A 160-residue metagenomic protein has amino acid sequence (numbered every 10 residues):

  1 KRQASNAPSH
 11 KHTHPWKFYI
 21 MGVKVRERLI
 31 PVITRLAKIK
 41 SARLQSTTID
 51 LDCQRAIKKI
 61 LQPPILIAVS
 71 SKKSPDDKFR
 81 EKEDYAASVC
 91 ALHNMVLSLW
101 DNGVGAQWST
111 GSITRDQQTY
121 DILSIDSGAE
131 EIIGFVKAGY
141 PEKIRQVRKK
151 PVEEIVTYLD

Functional and structural regions predicted by a protein language model:
K1-Q62, D160: N-terminal amphipathic, basic helical "cap/leader" segment at the start of enzyme domains
A4, I67, K73, D77-D121: Small-aliphatic-rich amphipathic alpha-helix that forms the alpha element of a beta-alpha
H10, W100-D101, S124, G128: Arginine/glycine-rich "motif VI" loop of SF2 helicases in the C-terminal RecA-like domain
V23, Q118-T119, I125: Short Asp/Glu-rich motifs
T34, R43-T48, K78-K82, D121-L123: Short, surface-exposed loop/helix-turn segments at secondary-structure junctions that function as lids/hinges flanking
P64-I67, G134: Structural motif
G128-D160: C-terminal helix-cap and adjacent tail motif
